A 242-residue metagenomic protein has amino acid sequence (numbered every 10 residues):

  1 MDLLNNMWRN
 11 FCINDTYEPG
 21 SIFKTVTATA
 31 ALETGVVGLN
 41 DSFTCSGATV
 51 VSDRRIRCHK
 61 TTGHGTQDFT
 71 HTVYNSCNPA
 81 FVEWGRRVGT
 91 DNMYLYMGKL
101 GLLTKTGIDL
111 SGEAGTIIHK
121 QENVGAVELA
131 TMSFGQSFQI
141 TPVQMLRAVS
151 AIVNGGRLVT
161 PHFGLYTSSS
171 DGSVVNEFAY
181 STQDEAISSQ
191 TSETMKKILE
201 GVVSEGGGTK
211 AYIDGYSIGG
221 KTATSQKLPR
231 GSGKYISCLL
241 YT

Functional and structural regions predicted by a protein language model:
M1-S21, V26-L240: Beta-lactam-recognizing serine transpeptidase/beta-lactamase-like catalytic domain environment
